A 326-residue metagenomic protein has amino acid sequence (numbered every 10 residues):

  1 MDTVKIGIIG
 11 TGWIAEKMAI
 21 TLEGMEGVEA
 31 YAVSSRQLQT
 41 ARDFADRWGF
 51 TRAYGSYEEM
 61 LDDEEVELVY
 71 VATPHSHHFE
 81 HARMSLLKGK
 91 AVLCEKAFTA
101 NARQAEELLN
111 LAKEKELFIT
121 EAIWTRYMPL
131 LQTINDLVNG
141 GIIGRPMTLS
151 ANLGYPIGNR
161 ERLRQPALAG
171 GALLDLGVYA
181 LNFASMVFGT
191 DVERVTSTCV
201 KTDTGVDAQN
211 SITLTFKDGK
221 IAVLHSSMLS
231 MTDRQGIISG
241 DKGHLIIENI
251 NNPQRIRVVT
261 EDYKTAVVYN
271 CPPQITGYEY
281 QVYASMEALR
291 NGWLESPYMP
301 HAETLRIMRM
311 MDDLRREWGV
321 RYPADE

Functional and structural regions predicted by a protein language model:
M1-W48: N-terminal Rossmann-like dinucleotide-binding module
D43-F50, L108-A112: Short, conserved SAM-binding/catalytic segment of Class I S-adenosyl-L-methionine-dependent methyltransferases
F50-Y57: Conserved SAM-binding strand-loop segment of SAM-dependent methyltransferases
L68-H75, F79-R126: Beta-strand-loop-alpha-helix segment that lines the small-molecule cofactor/substrate pocket of alpha/beta enzymes
L68-Y70, K217, A284-E326: C-terminal helix-rich "cap/oligomerization" subdomain common to oxidoreductases
T125-T196, D203: Predominantly a Rossmann-like dinucleotide-binding segment in NAD(P)-dependent oxidoreductases
N182-R255, P272, A284-N291: Contiguous beta-strand/loop segments that form the cofactor/metal-binding neighborhood of enzyme cores
C271-Y283, M299: Active-site loop of classical SDR/Rossmann-like NAD(P)-dependent oxidoreductases, centered on the catalytic Tyr-X3-Lys
